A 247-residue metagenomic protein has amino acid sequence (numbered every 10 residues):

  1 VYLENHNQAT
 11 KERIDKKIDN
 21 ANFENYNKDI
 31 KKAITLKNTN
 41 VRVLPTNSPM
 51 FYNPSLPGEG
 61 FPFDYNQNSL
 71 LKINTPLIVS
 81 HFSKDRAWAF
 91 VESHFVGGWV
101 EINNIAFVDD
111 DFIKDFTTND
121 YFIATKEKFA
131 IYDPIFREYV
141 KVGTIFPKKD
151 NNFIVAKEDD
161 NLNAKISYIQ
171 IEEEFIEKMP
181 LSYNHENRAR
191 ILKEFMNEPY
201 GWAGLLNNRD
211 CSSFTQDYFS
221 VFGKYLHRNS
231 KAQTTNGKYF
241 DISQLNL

Functional and structural regions predicted by a protein language model:
V1-P62, I78, A87, E92-V142 (+1 more regions): Boundary regions of SH3-family modules and the immediately adjacent low-complexity/disordered segments in eukaryotic
T35, Y65-N68, S182-E186, L205-S213: Soluble non-cytosolic domains of exported or imported proteins
P62-L70, I135-Y139, I242-N246: Short, surface-exposed secondary-structure edge patches
F63-D64, E174-M179, N197-L206: Second-shell loop/turn segments in exported
L70, L226-L247: ...with weaker cross-activation on analogous glycine-rich loops/strands in unrelated enzymes
H81-S83: Short, low-complexity Ser/Thr-rich regulatory SLiMs
L192, W202-K231: Active-site nucleophilic cysteine motif
